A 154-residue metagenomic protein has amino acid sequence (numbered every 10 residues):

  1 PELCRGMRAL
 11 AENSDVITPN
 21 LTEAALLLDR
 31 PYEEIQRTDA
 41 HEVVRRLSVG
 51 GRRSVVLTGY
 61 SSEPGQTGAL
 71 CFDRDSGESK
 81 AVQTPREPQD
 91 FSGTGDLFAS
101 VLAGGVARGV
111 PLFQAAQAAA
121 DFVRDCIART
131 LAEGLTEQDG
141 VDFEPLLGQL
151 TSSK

Functional and structural regions predicted by a protein language model:
P1-S79: Conserved phosphate/ATP/ADP-binding segment of small-molecule kinases
E23, G59-S62, P85-P88, A119-R124: Glycine-rich beta-alpha junction loops
A25, P88-L112: Short, small-residue alpha-helix embedded
E78-K80, G105-A119: Phosphate-handling active-site elements
E78-S92: Short pre-catalytic strand/loop immediately N-terminal to key active-site residues, enriched for Gly-Thr
F113-K154: Charged C-terminal helix
